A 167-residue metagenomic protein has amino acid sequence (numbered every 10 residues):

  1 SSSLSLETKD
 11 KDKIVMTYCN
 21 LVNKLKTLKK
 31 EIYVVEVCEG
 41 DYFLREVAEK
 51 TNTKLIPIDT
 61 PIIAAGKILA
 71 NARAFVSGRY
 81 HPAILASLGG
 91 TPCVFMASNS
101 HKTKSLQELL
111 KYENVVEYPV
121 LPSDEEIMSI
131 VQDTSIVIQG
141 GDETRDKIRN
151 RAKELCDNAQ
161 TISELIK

Functional and structural regions predicted by a protein language model:
S1-K167: Active-site anion-handling motifs in enzyme catalytic cores
